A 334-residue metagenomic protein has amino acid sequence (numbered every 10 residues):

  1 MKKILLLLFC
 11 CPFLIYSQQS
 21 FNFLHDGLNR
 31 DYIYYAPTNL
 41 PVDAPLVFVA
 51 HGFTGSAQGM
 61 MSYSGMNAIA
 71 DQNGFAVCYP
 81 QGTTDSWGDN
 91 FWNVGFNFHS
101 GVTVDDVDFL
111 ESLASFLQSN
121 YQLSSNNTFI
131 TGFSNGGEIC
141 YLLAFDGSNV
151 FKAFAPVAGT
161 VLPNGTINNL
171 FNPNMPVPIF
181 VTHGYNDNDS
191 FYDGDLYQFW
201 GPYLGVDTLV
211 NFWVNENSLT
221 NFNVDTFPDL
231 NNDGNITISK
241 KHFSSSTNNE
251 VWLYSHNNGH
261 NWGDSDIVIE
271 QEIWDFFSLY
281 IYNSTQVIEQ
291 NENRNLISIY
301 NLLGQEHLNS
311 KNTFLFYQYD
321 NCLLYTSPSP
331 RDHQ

Functional and structural regions predicted by a protein language model:
Y16-L46, Q58-S64, Q72, V102 (+5 more regions): A domain-start/cap signature at the N-terminus of enzymes
T38, V94-S134: Gly/Ser-rich "nucleophile elbow"/oxyanion-hole loop immediately N-terminal to the catalytic nucleophile in hydrolases
G52-G55: Active-site glycine-rich loops that stabilize anionic/oxyanionic intermediates across multiple enzyme folds
Q58-V107: Active-site machinery of serine-nucleophile hydrolases
G159-N221, N231, H242-S245: The feature captures the conserved acid-bearing segment of alpha/beta-hydrolase catalytic domains
I179-T182, E216-N283: C-terminal catalytic histidine-bearing segment of alpha/beta-hydrolase fold enzymes
L279-E306: Residue-level detector of functionally pivotal "anchor" positions at catalytic/ligand-binding pockets or at interdomain
Y325-D332: Conserved small/polar residues in nucleotide/adenosyl-binding loops
